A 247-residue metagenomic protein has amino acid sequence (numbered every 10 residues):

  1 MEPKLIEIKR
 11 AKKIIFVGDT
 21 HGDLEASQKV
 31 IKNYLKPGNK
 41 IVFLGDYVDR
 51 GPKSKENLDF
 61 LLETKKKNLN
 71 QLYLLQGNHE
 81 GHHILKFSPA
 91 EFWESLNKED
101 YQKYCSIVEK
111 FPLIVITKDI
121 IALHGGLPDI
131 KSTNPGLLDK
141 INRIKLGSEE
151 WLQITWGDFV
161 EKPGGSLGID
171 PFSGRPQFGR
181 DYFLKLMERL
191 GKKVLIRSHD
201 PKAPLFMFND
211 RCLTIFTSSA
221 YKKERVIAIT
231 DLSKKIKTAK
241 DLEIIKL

Functional and structural regions predicted by a protein language model:
M1-F60: N-terminal active-site segment of His-dependent metallophosphoesterases
I8-I15, V115-I121, D210-R211: Beta-strand-turn-beta hairpins that frame and shape the catalytic cleft of phosphate-ester-processing enzymes
F16-G18, I41-G45, Y73-N78, A122-L123 (+3 more regions): Active-site neighborhood of phospho(di)ester-bond hydrolases with catalytic His/Asp-centered motifs
H21-E25, D49-P52, H79-L85, P128-I130 (+2 more regions): Active-site environment of divalent metal-dependent phosphoester hydrolases
P37-K40, R50-E150: Active-site neighborhood of divalent metal-dependent phosphoester bond hydrolases
K66, L96-E99, L137, R175-I236: Conserved beta-sheet core of the metallophosphoesterase superfamily
P112-L190, T217-K222: Active-site-proximal loop/helix segment associated with metal-binding centers of metalloenzymes
I236-L247: MPN/JAMM (Mov34/JAB) isopeptidase/deubiquitinase module and associated MPN-bearing subunits/adaptors in ubiquitin
